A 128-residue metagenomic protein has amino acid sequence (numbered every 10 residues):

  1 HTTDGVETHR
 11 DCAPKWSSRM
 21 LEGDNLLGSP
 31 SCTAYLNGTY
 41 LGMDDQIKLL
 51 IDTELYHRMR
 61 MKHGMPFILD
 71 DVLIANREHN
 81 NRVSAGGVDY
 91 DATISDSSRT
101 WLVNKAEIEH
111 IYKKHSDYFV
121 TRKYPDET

Functional and structural regions predicted by a protein language model:
T2-D4, T8-S97: Conserved nucleotide-sugar donor-binding catalytic segment
M65, V88-T128: C-terminal, non-catalytic tails of nucleotide-sugar-dependent glycosyltransferases
